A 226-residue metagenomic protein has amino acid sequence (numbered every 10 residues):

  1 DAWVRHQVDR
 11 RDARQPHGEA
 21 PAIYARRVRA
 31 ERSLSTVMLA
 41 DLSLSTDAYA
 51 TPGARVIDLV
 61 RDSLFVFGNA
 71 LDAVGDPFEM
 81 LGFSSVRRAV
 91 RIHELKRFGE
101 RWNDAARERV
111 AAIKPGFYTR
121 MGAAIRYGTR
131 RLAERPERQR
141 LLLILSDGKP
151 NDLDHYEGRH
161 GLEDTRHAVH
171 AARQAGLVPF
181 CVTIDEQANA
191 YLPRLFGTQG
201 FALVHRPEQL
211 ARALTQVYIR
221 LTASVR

Functional and structural regions predicted by a protein language model:
D1-V37, L42-Y49, P77: Negatively charged sequence features
A25-A30, L132-R135, A171: Replace "in large, NTP-powered and nucleic-acid-processing enzymes" with "in large, NTP-powered factors and other
L34, T46-F78, G128, L162: …and closely analogous acidic/polar surface helices at protein-protein or active-site interfaces in A-domain-like
S35, Q139-L143: Structural motif
S43-G53, E108-K114, D152: Glycine- and acidic
R88-R140, V182-A190: Von Willebrand factor
T129, G148-P193: VWA/integrin I-like adhesion module and closely mimicked acidic/polar interface patches used
T198-R226: C-terminal helix of von Willebrand factor
